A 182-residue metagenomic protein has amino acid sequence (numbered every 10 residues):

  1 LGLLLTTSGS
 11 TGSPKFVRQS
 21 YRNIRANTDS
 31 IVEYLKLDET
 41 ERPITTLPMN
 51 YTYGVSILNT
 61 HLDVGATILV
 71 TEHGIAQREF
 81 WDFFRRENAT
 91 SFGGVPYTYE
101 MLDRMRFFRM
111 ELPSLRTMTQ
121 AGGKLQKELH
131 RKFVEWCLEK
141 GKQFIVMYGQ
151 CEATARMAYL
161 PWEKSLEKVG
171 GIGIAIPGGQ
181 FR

Functional and structural regions predicted by a protein language model:
L1, Y21, G74, P96-Y97 (+2 more regions): Alpha-helix N-cap/helix-start capping motif
L1-D29: Conserved AMP-binding A3 loop
S13, Y51, Q126, P177: Nucleotide-sugar-dependent glycosyltransferase donor-binding/catalytic pocket residues
K15-R18, T45, T67-H73, I145: Short beta-strand->loop structural element characteristic of the AMP-binding/adenylate-forming
Y21-R22, E87, G179: Structural detector for helix-capping/boundary residues
R25-R42, N50-S91: Conserved AMP-binding/adenylation subdomain of ANL enzymes
A89-G94, D103-E167, Q180: Gly/Ser/Thr-rich phosphate-binding loop
G170-I176: Short Gly/Pro-enriched turn/cap motifs at secondary-structure boundaries
